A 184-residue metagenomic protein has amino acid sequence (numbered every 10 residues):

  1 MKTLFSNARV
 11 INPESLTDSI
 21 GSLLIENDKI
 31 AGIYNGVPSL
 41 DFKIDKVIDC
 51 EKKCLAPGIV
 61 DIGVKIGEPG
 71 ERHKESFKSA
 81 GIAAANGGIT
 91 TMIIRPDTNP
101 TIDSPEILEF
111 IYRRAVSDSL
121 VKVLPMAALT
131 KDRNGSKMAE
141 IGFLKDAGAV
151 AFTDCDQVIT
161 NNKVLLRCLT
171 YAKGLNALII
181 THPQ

Functional and structural regions predicted by a protein language model:
M1-F42: N-terminal metal-binding scaffold of metallo-dependent hydrolase/deaminase domains
K2, N27, D41, N86 (+2 more regions): Alpha-helix termination/capping residues and helix-transition junctions
F5, K46-I48, V60, I93 (+1 more regions): Hydrophobic/aromatic beta-strand patches that form the interior of the parallel beta-sheet core in alpha/beta enzyme
A8, L23, D28, K52 (+6 more regions): Divalent metal-coordination and catalytic microenvironments
P38-L55: Active-site metal-binding motif and surrounding structural segment of the metallo-beta-lactamase
E51-A115: Metal-associated gating/positioning segment near the N- to mid-region
T98-F110, R114-Q184: Histidine/acidic-residue-rich, glycine-tolerant segments that coordinate divalent metal ions
